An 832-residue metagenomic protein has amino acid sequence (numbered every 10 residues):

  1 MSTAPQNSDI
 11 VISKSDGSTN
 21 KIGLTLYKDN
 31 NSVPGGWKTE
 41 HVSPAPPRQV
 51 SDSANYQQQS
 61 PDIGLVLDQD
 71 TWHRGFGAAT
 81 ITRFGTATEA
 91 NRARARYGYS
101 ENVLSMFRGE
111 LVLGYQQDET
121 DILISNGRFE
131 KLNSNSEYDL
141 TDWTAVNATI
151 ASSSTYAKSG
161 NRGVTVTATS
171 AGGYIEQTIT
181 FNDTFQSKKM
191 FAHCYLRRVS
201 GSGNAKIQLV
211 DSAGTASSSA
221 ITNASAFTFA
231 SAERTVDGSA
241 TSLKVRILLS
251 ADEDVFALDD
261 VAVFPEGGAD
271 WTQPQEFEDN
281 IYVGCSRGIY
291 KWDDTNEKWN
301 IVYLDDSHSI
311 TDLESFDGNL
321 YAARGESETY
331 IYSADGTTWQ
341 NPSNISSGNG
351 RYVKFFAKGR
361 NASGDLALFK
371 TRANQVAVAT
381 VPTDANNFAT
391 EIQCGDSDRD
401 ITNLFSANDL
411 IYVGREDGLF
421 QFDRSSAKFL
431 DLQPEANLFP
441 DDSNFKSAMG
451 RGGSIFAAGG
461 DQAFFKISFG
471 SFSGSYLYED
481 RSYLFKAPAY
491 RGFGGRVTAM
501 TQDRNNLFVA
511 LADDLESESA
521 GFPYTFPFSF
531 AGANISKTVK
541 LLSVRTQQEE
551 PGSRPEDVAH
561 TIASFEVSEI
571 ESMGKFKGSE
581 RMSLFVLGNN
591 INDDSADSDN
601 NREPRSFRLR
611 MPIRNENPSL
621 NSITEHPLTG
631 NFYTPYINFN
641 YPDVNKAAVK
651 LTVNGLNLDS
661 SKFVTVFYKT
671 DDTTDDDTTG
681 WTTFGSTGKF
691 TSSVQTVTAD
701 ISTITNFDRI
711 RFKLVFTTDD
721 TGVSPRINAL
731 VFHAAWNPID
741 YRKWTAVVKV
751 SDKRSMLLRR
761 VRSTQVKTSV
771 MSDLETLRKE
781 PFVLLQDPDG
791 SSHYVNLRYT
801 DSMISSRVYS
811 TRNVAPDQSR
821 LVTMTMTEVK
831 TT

Functional and structural regions predicted by a protein language model:
S2-I122, G268-L304, F316-I345, F355-C394 (+10 more regions): N-terminal beta-propeller domains
T120-G267: Extracellular and organelle-lumenal recognition/adhesion modules and their flexible linkers in secreted
A168-K188, P618-K646, V731: Short beta-strands within extracellular/lumenal beta-sheet-rich domains
Q186-V199, P642-S660, L714-F716, N728-F732 (+1 more regions): A short beta-strand element within beta-rich, extracytoplasmic domains of secreted/secretory-pathway proteins
A230-E233, Y668-T670, D677-A735: Beta-sandwich interaction modules
G268-Q275, S307-G318, S347-A362, D396-N408 (+3 more regions): Repeated scaffold domains used in trafficking and secretory/extracellular systems, primarily beta-propellers
E571-G630: Blade-level signature of beta-propeller repeat domains, shared across WD40, Kelch, NHL, RCC1 and BNR/Asp-box propellers
A734-T832: Extracellular/virion structural assembly segments
